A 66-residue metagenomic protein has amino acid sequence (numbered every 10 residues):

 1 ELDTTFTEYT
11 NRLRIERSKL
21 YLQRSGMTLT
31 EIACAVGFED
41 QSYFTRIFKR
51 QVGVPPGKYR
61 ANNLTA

Functional and structural regions predicted by a protein language model:
E1-E39, A61-A66: Terminal helix-turn-helix DNA-binding modules in bacterial transcription factors
D40-S42, R46: The DNA-contacting recognition helix of HTH DNA-binding domains and analogous helical DNA-recognition elements
R46-A66: …primarily DNA-binding HTH/wHTH and HhH modules…
